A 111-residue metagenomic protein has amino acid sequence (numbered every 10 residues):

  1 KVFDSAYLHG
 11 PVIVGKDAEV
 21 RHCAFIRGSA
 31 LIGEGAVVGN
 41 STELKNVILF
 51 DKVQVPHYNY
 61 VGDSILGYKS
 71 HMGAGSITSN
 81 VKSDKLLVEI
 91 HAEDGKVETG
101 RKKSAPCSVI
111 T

Functional and structural regions predicted by a protein language model:
K1-T111: Structural signal for interior beta-strand "rungs" in well-ordered beta-sheet cores of soluble enzyme domains
